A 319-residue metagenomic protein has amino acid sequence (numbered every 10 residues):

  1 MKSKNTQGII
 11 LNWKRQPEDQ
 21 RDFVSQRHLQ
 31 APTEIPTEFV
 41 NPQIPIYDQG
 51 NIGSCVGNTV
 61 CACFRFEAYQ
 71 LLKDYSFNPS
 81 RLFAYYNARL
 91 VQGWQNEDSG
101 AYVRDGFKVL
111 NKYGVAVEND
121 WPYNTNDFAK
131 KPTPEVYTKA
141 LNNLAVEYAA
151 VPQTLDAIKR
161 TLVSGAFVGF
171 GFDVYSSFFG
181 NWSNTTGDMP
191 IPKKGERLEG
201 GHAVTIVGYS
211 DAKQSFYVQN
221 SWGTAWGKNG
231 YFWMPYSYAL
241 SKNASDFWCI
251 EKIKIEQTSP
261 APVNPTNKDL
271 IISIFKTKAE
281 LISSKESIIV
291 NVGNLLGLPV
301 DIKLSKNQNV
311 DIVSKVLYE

Functional and structural regions predicted by a protein language model:
M1-P32: N-terminal prepro-regions of secreted/extracellular proteins
K2-L11, E34, G57, C61-R65 (+2 more regions): Predominantly the structural core of cysteine protease catalytic domains
D22-K112: Substrate-binding/charge-relay-adjacent region of secreted/lumenal peptidase catalytic domains
S80, Y102-V103, T154, T277 (+2 more regions): A diffuse structural propensity rather than consistent per-protein peaks
P265-S287, N291-E319: Basic helix-extension-helix modules of the SAP/HeH family
